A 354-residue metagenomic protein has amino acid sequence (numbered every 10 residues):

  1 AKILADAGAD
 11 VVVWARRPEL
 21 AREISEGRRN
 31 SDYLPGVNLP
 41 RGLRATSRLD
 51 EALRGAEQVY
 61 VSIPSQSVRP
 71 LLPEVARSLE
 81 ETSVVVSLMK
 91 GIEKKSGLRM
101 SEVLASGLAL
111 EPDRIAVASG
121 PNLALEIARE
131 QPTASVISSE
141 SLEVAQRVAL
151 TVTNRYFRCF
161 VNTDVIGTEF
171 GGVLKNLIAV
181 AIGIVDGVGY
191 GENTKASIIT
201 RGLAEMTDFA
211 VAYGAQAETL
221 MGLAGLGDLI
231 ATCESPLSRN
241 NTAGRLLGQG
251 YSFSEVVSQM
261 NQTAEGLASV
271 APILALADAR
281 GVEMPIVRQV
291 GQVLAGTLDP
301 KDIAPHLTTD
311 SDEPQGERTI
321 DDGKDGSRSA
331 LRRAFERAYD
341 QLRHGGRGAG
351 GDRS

Functional and structural regions predicted by a protein language model:
A1-P35, S47, E74, F335-D340: NAD(P)+-binding Rossmann beta1-loop-alpha1 motif at the extreme N-terminus of oxidoreductases
E19, S47, I63-Q66, K95 (+15 more regions): Conserved active-site and cofactor/substrate-binding residues in soluble primary-metabolism enzymes
P35-R44, E111-D113, R155-F157, V282: A short helix-to-beta-strand connector/capping loop
L39, A45-R54, Q58-P132, V148-L150: Rossmann-like NAD(P)(H) cofactor-binding subdomain of soluble oxidoreductases
S67, S78, V103, G107-R114 (+1 more regions): Internal alpha-helical scaffold of NAD(P)-dependent oxidoreductase catalytic cores
S87, D113-S119, C159-T163, M221-G222 (+1 more regions): General beta-strand structural signal in soluble alpha/beta enzymes
I182-D186, V211-M221, G225, L229-S354: NAD(P)-dependent Rossmann-like dehydrogenase/reductase catalytic/cofactor-binding core
